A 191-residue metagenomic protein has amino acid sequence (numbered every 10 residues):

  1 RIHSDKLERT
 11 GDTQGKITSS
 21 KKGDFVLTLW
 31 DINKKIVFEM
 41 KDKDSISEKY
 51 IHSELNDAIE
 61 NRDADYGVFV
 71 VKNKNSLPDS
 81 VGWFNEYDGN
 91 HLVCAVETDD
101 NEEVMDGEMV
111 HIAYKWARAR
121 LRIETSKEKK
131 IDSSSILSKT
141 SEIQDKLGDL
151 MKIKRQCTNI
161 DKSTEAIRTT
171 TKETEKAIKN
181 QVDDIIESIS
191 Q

Functional and structural regions predicted by a protein language model:
I2-Q191: Amphipathic, heptad-repeat alpha-helical coiled-coil/stalk segments that mediate oligomerization, tethering
